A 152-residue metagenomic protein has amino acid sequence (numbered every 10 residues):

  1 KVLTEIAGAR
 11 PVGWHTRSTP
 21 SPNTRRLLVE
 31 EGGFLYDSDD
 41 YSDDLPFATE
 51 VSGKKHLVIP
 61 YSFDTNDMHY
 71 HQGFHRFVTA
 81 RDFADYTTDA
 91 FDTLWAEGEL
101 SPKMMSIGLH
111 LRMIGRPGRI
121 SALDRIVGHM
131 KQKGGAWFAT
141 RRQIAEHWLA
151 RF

Functional and structural regions predicted by a protein language model:
T4, A9-S101: Active-site-adjacent pocket scaffolds in enzyme catalytic domains
Y36, T88-F152: C-terminal domain-boundary segment and adjacent tail
